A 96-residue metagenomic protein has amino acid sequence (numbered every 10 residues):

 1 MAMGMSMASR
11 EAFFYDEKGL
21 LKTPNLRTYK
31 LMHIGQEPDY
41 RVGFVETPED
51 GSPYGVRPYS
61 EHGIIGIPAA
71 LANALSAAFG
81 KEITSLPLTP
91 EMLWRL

Functional and structural regions predicted by a protein language model:
M1-L96: C-terminal catalytic domains of large/alpha subunits in multi-subunit enzymes
